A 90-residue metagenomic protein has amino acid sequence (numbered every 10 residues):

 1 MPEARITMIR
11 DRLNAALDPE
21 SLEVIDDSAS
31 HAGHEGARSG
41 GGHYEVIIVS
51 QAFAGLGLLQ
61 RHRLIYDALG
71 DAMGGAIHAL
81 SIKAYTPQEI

Functional and structural regions predicted by a protein language model:
M1-A37: N-terminal first-folded block
M1-E3, S50, I90: N-terminal/domain-start segments enriched in small and hydrophobic, helix-friendly residues, covering either
D18-E20, G40-Y44, A76-L80: A generic structural signal for short beta-strands and their flanking turns/coil linkers
I25, I47-V49, S81-Y85: Solvent-exposed beta-strand sheet faces enriched in polar/charged residues
G33-S50: A short, structured beta-strand/loop element
A52-A54: A generic structural motif
L56-I90: C-terminal structural segments of small proteins and small subunits
